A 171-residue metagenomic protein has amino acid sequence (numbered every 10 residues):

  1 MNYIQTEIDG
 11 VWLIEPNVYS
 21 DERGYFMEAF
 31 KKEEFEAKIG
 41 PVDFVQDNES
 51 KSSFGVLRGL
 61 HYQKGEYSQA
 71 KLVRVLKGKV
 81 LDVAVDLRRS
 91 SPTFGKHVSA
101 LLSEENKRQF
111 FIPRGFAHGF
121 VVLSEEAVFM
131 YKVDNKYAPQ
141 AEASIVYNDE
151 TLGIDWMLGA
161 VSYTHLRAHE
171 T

Functional and structural regions predicted by a protein language model:
M1-E105, E126, A138-R167: Non-catalytic, conserved peripheral segments adjacent to functional cores
L102-S124: Conserved metal-binding segment of the jelly-roll/cupin
I112, A168-T171: Hydrophobic heptad-repeat coiled-coil signature
F129-M130: Compact nucleic-acid interaction/catalytic patches
D134-K136: Short, acidic/turn-prone active-site loops that include or flank metal/cofactor- and phosphate-binding residues
